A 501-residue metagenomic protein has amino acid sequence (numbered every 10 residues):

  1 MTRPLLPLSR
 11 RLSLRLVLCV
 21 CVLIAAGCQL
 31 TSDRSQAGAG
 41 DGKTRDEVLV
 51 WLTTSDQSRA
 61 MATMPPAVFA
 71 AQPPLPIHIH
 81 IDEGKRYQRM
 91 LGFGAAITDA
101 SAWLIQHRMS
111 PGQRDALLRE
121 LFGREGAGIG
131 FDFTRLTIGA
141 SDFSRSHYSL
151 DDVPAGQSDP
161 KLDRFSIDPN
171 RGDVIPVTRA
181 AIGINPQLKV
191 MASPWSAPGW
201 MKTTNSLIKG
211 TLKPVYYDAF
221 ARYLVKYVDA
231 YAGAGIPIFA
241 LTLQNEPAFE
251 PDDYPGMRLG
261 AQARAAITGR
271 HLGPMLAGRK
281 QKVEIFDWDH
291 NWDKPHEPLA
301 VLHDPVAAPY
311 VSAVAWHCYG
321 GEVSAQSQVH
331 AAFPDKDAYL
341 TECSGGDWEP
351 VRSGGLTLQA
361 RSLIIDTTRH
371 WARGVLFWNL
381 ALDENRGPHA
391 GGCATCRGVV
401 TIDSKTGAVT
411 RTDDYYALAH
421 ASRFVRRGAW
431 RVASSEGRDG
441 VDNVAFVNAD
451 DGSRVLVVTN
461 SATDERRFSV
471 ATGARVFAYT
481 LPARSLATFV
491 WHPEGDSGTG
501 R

Functional and structural regions predicted by a protein language model:
T2-V17: Bacterial N-terminal signal peptides that target proteins for export
S13-G27: Bacterial N-terminal signal peptides
Q29-T31: Bacterial signal peptide processing site
A37-A39: Boundary at the C-terminal end of the N-terminal hydrophobic targeting segment
G42-M64, F69-I81, V190-A192, R222-A230 (+2 more regions): Substrate-binding and catalytic surfaces of secreted/luminal carbohydrate-active proteins
R59-I238, R270: N-terminal catalytic cores of secreted or lumenal carbohydrate-active enzymes
I97, I138, N245-E246, H317-C318 (+1 more regions): Residues that line or immediately flank small-molecule/substrate-binding pockets and catalytic motifs
F143-H147, P198-N205, P247-D252, K294-E297 (+1 more regions): Short acidic/His/Gly/Ser-rich catalytic and metal-binding motifs that mark active-site loops of diverse hydrolases
